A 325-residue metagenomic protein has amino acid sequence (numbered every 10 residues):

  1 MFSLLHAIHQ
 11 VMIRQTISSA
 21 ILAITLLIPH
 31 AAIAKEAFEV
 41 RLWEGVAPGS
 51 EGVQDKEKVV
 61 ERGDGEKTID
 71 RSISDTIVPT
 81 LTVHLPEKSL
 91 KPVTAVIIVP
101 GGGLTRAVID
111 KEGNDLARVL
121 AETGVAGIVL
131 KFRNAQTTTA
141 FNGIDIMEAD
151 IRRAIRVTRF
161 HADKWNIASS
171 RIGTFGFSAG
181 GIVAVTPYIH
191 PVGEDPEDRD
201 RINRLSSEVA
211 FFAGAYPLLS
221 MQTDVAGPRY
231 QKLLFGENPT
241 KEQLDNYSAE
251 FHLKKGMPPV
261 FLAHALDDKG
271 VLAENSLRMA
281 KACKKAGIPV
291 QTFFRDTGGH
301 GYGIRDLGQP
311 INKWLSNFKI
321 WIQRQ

Functional and structural regions predicted by a protein language model:
K35-L90: N-terminal cap/lid segment of alpha/beta-hydrolase-fold proteins
V60-T68, R201, P217-H252, P258: Mobile cap/lid helix-loop segments that gate and shape the active-site cleft of serine hydrolases
P92-G101: Short beta-strand element of the alpha/beta-hydrolase
P100-T105, L266: Active-site glycine-rich loops that stabilize anionic/oxyanionic intermediates across multiple enzyme folds
A107-I109, G113-L116, L130-S169, R305-N312: Catalytic nucleophile-loop/oxyanion-hole region of alpha/beta-hydrolase and closely related hydrolase-like folds
R153-G227, L244: Primarily recognizes the serine-hydrolase "nucleophile elbow" in alpha/beta-hydrolase and SGNH/GDSL folds
L262-H264, D268: Short beta-strand/loop motif that positions the catalytic acidic residue of the alpha/beta-hydrolase fold
A273, L277-Q325: C-terminal catalytic histidine-bearing segment of alpha/beta-hydrolase fold enzymes
